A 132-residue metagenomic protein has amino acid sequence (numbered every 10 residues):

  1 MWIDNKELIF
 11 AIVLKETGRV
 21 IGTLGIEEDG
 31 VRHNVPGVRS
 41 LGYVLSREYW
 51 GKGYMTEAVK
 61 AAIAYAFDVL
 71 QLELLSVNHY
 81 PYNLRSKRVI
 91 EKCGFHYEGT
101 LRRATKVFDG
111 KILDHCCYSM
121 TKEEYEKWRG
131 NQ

Functional and structural regions predicted by a protein language model:
M1-A11: A short helix-loop-beta-strand connector motif used in the catalytic cores of GNAT acetyltransferases and, in some
I9-Q132: Acyl-donor (CoA/ACP) binding surface of acyl/acetyltransferases
